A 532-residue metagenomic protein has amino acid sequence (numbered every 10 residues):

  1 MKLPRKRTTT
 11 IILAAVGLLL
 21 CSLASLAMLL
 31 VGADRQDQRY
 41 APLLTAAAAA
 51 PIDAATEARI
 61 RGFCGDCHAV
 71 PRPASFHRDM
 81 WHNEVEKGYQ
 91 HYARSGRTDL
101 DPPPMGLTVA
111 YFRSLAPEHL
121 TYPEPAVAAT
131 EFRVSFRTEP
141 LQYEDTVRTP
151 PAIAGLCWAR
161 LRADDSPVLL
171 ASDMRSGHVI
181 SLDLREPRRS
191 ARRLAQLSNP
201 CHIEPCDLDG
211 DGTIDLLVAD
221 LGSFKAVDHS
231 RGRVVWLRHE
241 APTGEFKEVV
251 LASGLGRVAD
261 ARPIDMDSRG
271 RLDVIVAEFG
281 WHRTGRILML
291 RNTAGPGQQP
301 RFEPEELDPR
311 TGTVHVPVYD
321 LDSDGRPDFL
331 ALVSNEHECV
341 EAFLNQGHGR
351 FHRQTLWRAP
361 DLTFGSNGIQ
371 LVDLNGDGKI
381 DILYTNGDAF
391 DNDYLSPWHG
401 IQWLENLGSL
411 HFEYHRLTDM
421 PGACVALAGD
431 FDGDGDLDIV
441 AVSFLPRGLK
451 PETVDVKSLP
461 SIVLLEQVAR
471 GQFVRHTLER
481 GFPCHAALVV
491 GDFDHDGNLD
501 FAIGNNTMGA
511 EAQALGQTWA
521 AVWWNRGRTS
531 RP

Functional and structural regions predicted by a protein language model:
M1-K2, S530: Accessible peptide chain termini
K2-L20: N-terminal Sec-pathway targeting helices
C21-S25, H337: Alpha-helical transmembrane segments
S25-G32: Juxtamembrane cytosolic interface motif at the C-terminal end of transmembrane helices
A33, D37, P42-P532: Beta-propeller-forming repeat regions
